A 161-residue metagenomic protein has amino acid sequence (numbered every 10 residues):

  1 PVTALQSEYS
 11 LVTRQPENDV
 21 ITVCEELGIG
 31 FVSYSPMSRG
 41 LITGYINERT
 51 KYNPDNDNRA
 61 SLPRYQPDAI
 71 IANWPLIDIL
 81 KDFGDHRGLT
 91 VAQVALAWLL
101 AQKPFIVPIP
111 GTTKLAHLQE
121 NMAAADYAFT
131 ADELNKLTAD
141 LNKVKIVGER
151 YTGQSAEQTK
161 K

Functional and structural regions predicted by a protein language model:
P1-Q6, G30-V32, F105-V107: Structural preference for beta-strand elements that scaffold enzyme active sites
L5, C24, F31-Y34, L80 (+3 more regions): Conserved, mostly hydrophobic/aromatic
Q6, A95, I109-G111: Short beta-strand segments
Y9-T13, S35-I42, W98, T113-K114: Glycine-rich beta-alpha junction loops
P16-D55, T90: Aromatic-lined glycan-binding groove of carbohydrate-active enzymes
V23, W98-L99: Hydrophobic/aromatic ligand-binding patch that stacks against planar heteroaromatic rings of cofactors or nucleotides
E26, P54-H86, A101, F105 (+1 more regions): Terminal-tail/helix-coil boundary detector
I106-H117: Glycine-rich phosphate-binding active-site loops on the catalytic face of alpha/beta enzymes
